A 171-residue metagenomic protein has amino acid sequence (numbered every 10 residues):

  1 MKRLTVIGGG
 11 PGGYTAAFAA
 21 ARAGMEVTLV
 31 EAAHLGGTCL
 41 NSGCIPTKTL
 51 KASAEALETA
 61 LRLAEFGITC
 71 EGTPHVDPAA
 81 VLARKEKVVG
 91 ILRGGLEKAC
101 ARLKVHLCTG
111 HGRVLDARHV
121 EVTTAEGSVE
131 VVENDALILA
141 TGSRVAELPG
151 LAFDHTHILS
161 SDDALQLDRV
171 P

Functional and structural regions predicted by a protein language model:
M1-G12, V170-P171: Beta1/beta-strand and adjacent pyrophosphate-binding region of the FAD-binding site in flavoprotein oxidoreductases
K2, F18-M25, V30-V170: Glycine-rich flavin
